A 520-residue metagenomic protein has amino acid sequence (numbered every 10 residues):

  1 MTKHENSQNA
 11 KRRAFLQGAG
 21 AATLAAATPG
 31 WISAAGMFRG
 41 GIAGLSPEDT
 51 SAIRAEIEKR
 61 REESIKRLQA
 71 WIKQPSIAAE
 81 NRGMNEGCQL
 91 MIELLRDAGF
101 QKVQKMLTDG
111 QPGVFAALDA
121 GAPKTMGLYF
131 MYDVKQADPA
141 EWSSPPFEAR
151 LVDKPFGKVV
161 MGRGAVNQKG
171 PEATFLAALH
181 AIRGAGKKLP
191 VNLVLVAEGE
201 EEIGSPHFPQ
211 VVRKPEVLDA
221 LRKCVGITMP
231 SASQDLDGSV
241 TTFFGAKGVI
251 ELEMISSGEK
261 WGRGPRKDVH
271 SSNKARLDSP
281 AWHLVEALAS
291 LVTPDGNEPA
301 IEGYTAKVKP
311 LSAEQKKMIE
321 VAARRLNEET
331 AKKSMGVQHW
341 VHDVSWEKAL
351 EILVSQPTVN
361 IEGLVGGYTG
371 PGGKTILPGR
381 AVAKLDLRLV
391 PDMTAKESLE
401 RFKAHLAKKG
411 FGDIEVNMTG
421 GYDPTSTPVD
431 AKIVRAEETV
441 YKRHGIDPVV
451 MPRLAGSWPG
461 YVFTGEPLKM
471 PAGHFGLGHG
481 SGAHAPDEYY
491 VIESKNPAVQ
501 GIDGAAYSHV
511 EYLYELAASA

Functional and structural regions predicted by a protein language model:
N6-Q8, A14-M37: N-terminal export signals
I42-A165, G184-V191, L385: Acidic/His- and Gly-rich active-site-bordering loop/insert found across diverse amide/peptide-bond hydrolases
F156-V159, G164, Q168-G245, A520: Acidic/histidine-rich catalytic neighborhood of metal-dependent amide-processing enzymes
V166, K260, N273, L387-A395 (+2 more regions): A generic structural motif
F244-G245, V249-E251, W261-L364, M393-D413: Acidic-enriched catalytic cores of C-N bond-cleaving enzymes acting on peptides and small amides
I255-S257, W261-G264, L284, S355 (+2 more regions): Zn-dependent metallopeptidase/amidohydrolase metal-coordination segment
K374-H405, S426-A431: C-terminal substrate/ligand-recognition segments
L387-V390, E415-D430, R453-A455, P459: A short beta-alpha structural unit
